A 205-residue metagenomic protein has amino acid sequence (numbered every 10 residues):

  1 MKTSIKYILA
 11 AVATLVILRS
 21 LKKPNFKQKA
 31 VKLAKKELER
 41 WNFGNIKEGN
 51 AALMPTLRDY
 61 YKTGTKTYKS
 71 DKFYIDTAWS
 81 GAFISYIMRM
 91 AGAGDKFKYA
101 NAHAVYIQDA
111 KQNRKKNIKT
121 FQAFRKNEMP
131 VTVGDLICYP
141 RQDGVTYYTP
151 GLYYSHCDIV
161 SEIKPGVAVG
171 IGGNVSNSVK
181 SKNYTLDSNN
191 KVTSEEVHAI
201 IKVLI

Functional and structural regions predicted by a protein language model:
K2-K22: Single-pass alpha-helical membrane anchors
Y7, T77, G81, V131 (+1 more regions): Short alpha-helical patches at coil-to-helix transitions and adjacent helical residues in well-structured domains
L21-K96: N-terminal capping segments
K35, I171, I201: Residue-level detector of conserved, well-ordered beta-strand and adjacent loop positions that form binding/recognition
G44, A168, K180-S181: Short acidic, gly/pro-rich beta-turn/loop elements at beta-sheet edges and active-site/ligand-binding grooves
G94-N177: ...with weaker cross-activation on analogous glycine-rich loops/strands in unrelated enzymes
S181-I205: Low-complexity, Gly/Ser/Thr/Pro-rich intrinsically disordered linker/tail segments
